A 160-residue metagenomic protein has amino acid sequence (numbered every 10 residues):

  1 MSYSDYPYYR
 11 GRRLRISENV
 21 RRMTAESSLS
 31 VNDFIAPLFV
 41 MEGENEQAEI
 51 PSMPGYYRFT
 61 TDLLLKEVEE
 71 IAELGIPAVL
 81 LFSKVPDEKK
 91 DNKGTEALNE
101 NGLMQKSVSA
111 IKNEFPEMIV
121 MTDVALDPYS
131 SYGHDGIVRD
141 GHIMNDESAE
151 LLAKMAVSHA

Functional and structural regions predicted by a protein language model:
M1-A25: N-terminal amphipathic/basic leader segments beginning at the initiator methionine
S2-D5, S17, L29-I35, M41-A160: Alpha/beta enzyme core
